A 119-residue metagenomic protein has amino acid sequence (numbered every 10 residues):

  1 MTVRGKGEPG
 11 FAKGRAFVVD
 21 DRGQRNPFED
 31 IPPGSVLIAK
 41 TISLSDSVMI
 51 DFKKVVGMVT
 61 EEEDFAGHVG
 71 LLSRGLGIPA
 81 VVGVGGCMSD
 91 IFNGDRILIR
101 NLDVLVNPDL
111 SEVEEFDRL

Functional and structural regions predicted by a protein language model:
T2-S35, A39-L119: Acidic, glycine-rich flexible loop/linker segments
